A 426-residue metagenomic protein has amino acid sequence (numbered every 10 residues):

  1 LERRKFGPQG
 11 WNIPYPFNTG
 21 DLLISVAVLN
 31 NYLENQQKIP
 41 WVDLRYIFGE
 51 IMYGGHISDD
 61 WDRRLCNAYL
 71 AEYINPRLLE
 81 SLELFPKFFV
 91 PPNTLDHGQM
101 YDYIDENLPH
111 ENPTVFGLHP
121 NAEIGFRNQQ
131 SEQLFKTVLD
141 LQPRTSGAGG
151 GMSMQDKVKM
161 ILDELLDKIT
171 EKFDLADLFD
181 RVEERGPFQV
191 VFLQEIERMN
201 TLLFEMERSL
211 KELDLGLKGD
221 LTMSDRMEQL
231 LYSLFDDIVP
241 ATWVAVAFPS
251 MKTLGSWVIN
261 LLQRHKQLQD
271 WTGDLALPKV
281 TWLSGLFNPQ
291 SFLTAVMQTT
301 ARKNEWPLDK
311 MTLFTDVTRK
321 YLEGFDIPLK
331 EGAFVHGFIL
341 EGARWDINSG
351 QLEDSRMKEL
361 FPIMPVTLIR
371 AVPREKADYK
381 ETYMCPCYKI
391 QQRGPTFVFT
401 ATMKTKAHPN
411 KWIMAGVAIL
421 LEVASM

Functional and structural regions predicted by a protein language model:
L1-Q36, L44: Replace "adjacent to P-loop NTPase cores in ATP/GTP-dependent enzymes" with "adjacent to NTP-binding cores
I24-M426: Long C-terminal appendages of very large multidomain proteins
